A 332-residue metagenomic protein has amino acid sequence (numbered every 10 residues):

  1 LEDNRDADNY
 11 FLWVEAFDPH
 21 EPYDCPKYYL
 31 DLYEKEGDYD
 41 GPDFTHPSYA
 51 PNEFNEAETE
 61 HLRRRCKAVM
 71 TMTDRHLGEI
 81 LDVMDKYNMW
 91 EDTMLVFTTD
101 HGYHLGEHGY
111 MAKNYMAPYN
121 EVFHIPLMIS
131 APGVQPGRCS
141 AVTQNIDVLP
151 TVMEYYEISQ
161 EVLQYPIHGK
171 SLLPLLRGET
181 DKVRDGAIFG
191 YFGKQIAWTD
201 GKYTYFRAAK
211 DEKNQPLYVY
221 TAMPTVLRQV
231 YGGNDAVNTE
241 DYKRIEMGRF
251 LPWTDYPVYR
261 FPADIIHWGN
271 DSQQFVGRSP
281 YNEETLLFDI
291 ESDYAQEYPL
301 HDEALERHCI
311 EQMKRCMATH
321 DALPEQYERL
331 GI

Functional and structural regions predicted by a protein language model:
L1-D40, D85-M94, H308: Active-site regions of oxyanion-processing enzymes, predominantly non-cytosolic
L1-N4, T45-T93, Y155: A long, amphipathic alpha-helix that forms part of the scaffold/cap immediately adjacent to metal-dependent active
N9, D18-C25, Y103-E107, A112-K113 (+5 more regions): Short catalytic/ligand-binding loop motif for oxyanion handling, primarily in non-cytosolic enzymes, centered on
F11-D18, M94-T99, M128-I129, G186-F192 (+1 more regions): Short beta-strand segments
D24-K35, V83-V134, A141-Q144: Histidine-centered active-site microenvironments of extracellular/periplasmic hydrolases and transferases
N55-A68, N114, G133-T143, Y156-L163 (+2 more regions): Active-site rim elements
E91-T93, P136-D200: Polar, surface-exposed loop/tail segments that function as active-site lids or cofactor/substrate-recognition elements
N120, Y191-H301: C-terminal, low-complexity/hydrophilic appendages and adjacent surface loops of extracellular/periplasmic anionic
